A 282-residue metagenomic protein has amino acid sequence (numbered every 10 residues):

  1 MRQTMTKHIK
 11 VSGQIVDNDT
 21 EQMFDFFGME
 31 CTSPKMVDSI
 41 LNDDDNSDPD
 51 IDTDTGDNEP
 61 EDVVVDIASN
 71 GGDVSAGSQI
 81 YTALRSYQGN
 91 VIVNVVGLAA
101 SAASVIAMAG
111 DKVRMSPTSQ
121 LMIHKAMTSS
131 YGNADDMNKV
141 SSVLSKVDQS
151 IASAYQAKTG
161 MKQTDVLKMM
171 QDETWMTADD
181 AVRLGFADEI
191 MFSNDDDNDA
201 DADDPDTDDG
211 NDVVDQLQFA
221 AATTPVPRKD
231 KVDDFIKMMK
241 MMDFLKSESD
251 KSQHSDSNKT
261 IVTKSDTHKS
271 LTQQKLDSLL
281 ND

Functional and structural regions predicted by a protein language model:
M1-N94, L98-A102, V113-M122, M127-D282: N-terminal organellar transit peptides
G110: Conserved alpha-helical elements of the SDR catalytic core
